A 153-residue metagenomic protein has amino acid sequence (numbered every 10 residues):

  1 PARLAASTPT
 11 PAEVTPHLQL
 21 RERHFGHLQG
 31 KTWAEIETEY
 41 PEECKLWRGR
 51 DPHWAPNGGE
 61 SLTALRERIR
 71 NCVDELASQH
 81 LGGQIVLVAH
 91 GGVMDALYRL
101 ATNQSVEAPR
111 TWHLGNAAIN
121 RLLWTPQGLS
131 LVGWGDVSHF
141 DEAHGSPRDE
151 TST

Functional and structural regions predicted by a protein language model:
P1-A5, E39, A55-N71: Loop-to-helix element that buttresses phosphate recognition and phosphoryl-transfer chemistry
P1-C44: Phosphate-coordination/substrate-recognition cap region in phosphate-metabolizing enzymes
R3, A96-L97: Phosphate- and divalent-cation-binding pockets in alpha/beta enzyme and binding domains that engage nucleotide-derived
T10, F25-E35, S78-G83, R99-T153: Acidic, low-complexity terminal tails and accessory targeting/binding regions of phosphate-metabolizing enzymes
E22-R23, I85, V93-D95: Short, active-site-adjacent cap segments at secondary-structure transitions
E43-A64, T153: Short glycine/proline- and acidic residue-enriched helix-loop micro-motifs that form flexible lids or anion-recognition
R66, R70-S78, Y98: Generic structural signal for well-ordered alpha-helical scaffold segments
H90: Short, conserved phosphate/pyrophosphate- and ester-handling motifs at nucleotide-, phospho-/glycolipid
